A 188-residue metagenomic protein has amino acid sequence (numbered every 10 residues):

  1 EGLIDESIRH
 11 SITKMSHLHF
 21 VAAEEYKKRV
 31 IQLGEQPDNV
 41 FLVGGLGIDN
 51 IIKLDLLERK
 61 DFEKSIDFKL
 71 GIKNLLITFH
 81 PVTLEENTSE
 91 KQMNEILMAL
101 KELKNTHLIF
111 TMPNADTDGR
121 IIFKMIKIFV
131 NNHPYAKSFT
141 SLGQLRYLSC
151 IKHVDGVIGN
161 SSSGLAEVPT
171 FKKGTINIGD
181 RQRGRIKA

Functional and structural regions predicted by a protein language model:
E1, H19, G143-I186: A donor-sugar binding/catalytic signature common to diverse glycosyltransferases and related nucleotide-sugar
G2-D5, I51-L54, I186-A188: Short, charged, surface-exposed secondary-structure boundary motifs
G2-H17: A conserved, positively charged/aromatic
S11-I12, A99, C150, E167: Hydrophobic/aromatic ligand-binding patch that stacks against planar heteroaromatic rings of cofactors or nucleotides
M15-K91: A nucleotide-sugar donor-handling region in carbohydrate enzymes
M15-S16, E35-Q36, K104, P134 (+1 more regions): Short, structured coil segments at secondary-structure junctions
Q32, S89-K91, I122-F123, S163 (+2 more regions): Short amphipathic alpha-helical segments
L57-H153: Donor-nucleotide binding loops and adjacent catalytic segments primarily of GT-B fold Leloir glycosyltransferases
